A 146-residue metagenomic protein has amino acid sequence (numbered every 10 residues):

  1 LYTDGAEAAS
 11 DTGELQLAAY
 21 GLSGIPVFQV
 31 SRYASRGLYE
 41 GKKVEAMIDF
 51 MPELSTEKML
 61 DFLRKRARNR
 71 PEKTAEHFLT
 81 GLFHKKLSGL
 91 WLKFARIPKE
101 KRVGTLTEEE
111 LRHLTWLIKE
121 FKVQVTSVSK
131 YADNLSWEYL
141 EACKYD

Functional and structural regions predicted by a protein language model:
L1-K101: An anion/pyrophosphate-binding glycine-rich loop and adjacent beta-alpha core in soluble alpha-beta enzymes
S88-D146: A glycine-rich dinucleotide-binding beta-alpha-beta segment and adjacent secondary-structure elements that constitute
